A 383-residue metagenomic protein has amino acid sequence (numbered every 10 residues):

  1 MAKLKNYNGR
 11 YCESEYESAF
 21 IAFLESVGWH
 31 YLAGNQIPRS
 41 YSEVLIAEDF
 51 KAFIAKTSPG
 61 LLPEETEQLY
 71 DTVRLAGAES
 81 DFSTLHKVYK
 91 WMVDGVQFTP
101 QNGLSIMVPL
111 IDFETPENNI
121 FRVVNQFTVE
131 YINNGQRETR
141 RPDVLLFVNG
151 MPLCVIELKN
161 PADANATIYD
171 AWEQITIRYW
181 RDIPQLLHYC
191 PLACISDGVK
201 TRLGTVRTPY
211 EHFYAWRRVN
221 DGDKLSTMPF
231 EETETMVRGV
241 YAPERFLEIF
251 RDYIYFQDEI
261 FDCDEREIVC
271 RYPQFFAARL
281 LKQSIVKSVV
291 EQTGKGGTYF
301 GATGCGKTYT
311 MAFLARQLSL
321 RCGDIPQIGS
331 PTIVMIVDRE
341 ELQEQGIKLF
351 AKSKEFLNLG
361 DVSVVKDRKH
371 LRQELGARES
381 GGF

Functional and structural regions predicted by a protein language model:
A2-I333, V337, E341-G360, R378-F383: ATP-dependent helicase/translocase motor core
G360-K366: Extended, non-catalytic scaffold segments that flank or surround catalytic motifs
D367-F383: Conserved motor-coupling elements within RecA-like helicase/translocase cores
